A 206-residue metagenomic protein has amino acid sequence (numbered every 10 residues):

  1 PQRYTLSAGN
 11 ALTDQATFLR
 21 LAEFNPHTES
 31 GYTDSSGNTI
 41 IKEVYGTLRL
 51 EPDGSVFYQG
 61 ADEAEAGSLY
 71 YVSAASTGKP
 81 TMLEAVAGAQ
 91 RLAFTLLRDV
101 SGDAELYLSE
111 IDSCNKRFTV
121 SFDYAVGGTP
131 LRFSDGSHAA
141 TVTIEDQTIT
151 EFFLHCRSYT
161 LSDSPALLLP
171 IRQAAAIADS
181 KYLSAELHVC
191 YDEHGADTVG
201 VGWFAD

Functional and structural regions predicted by a protein language model:
P1-A87, T95: Preferential activation on post-signal-peptide N-terminal prodomains/segments of secreted or lumenal proteins
F24-Y32, E43-T47, D99-L108, S137-A139 (+1 more regions): Short small/polar-residue motifs
T47-G67, R132-L154, D206: A short, surface-exposed beta-strand/turn
S55, E63-S76, A89, V100 (+4 more regions): Extracytoplasmic/cell-surface-exposed regions of Actinobacterial cell-envelope-associated and secreted proteins
E84, G88-R132, F153-D206: Segments that shape or occlude catalytic/ligand-binding pockets
